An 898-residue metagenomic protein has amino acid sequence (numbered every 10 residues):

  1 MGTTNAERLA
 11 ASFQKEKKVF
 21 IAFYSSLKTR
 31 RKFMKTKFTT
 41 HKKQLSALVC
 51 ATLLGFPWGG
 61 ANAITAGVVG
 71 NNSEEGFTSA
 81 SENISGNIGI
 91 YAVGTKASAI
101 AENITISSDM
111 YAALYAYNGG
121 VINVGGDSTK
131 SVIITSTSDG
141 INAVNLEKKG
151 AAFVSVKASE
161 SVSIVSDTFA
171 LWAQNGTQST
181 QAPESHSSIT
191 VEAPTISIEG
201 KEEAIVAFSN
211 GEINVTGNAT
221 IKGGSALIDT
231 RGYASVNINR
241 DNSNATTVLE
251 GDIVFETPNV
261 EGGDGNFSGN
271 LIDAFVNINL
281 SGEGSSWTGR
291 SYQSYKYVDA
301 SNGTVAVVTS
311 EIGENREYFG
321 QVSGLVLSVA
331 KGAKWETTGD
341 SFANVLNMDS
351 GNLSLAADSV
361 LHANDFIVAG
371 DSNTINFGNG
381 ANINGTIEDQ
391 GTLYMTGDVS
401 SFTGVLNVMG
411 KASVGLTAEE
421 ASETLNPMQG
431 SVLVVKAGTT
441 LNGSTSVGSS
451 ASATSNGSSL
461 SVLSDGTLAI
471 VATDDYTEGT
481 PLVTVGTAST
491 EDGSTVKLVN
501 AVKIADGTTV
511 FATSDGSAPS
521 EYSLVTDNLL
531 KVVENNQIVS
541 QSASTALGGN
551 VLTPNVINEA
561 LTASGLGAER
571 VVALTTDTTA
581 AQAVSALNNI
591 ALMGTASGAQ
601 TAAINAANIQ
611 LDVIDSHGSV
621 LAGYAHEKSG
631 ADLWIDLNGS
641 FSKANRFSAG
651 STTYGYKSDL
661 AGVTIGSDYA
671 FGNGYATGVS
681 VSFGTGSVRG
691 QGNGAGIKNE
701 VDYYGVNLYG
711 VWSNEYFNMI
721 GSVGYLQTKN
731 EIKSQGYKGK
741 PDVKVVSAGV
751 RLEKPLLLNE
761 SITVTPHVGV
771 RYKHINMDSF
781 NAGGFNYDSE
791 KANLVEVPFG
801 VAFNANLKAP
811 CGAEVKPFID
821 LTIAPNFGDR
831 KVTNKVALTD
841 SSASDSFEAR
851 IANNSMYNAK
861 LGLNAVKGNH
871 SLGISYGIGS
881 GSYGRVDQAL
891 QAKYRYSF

Functional and structural regions predicted by a protein language model:
A6-E7, S12-F13, F20-S25, K35-K37 (+9 more regions): Outer-membrane translocation/initiation segment of Type V secreted surface proteins
A61-Y111, S400, N638: N-terminal segments that cap or nucleate solenoid repeat domains
S225, R231, S235, E250 (+4 more regions): Extracellular beta-strand/loop-rich repeat segments of large surface/secreted proteins
S285, T304, R316-Y318, S629-L633 (+8 more regions): Outer-envelope beta-barrel architecture signal
T575-E760, S875-A889: Outer membrane beta-barrel translocator domains of Type V secretion systems
E627, Y669-N673, W712-Y716, L756-E760 (+5 more regions): Outer-membrane beta-barrel strand-turn architecture
S648-Y656, N693-K698, K729-D742, H774-L794 (+1 more regions): Solvent-exposed, glycine/polar-rich loop segments of beta-barrel outer-membrane systems
R689, N707-V711, D788-F898: Outer membrane beta-barrel transmembrane domains
